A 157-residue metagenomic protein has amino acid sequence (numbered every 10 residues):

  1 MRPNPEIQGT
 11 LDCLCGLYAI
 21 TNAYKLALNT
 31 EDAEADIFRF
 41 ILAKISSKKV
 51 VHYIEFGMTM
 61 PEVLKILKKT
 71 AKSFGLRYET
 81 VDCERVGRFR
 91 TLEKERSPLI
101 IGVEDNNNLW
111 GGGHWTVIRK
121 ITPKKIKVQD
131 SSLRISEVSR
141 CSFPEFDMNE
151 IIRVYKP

Functional and structural regions predicted by a protein language model:
M1-V51: Active-site nucleophile-adjacent alpha helix/oxyanion-hole segment immediately C-terminal to the catalytic cysteine
I45-M148: Conserved active-site-adjacent core of cysteine acyl-enzyme catalytic domains
I151-P157: Low-complexity, Gly/Ser/Thr/Pro-rich intrinsically disordered linker/tail segments
